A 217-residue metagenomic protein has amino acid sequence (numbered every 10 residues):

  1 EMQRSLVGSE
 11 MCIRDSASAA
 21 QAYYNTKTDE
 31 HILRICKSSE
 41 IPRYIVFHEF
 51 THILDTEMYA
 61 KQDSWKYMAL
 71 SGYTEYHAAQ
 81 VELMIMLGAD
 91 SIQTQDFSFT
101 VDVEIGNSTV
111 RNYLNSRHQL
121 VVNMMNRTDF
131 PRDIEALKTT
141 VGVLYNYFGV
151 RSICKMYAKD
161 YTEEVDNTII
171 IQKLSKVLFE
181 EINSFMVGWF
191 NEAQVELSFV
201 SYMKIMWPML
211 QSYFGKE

Functional and structural regions predicted by a protein language model:
E1-D15: Single conserved hydrophobic/aromatic residue that forms the stacking wall/gate of nucleotide- or nucleobase-binding
Q3, R43, L70, T74: Hydrophobic (often cysteine-bearing) scaffold residues that line and stabilize catalytic clefts of nucleotide/cofactor
S16-Y24, F50, K61, V81 (+3 more regions): A structural signal for the main folded, soluble domain(s) of proteins
K27-D29: Active-site beta-strand-loop-beta-strand hairpin of nuclease catalytic cores that positions key catalytic residues
H31-V46: Short pre-active-site segment immediately N-terminal to the catalytic Zn-binding motif
R43-A60: Active-site recognition of the HExxH zinc-binding catalytic motif
K66-I105: Post-HExxH zinc-binding segment in Zn-dependent metallohydrolases
N112-E217: Pan-zinc metallopeptidase signature
